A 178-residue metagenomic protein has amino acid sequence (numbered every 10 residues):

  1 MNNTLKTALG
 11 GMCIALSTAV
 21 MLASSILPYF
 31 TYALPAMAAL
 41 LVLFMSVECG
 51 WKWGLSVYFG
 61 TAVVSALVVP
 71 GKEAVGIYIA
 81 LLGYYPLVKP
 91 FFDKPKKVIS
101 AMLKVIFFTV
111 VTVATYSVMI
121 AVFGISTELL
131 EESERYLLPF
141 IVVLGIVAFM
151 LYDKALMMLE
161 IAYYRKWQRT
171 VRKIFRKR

Functional and structural regions predicted by a protein language model:
M1-W53: Hydrophobic transmembrane alpha-helices
N3, R135-R178: Alpha-helical transmembrane segments and their cytosolic interface
T7-M12, A33, L55-F59, V75-G76 (+2 more regions): Hydrophobic alpha-helical transmembrane segments
S17-T18, A62, T109: Residue-level recognition of pore/gate-forming positions within transmembrane alpha-helices of multi-pass
L22-T31, A62-F91: Interfacial aromatic-anchored transmembrane helix boundaries in multi-pass membrane proteins
G71, V105-V122, I146, M150 (+1 more regions): Mid-bilayer segments of alpha-helical transmembrane spans in multi-pass integral membrane proteins that mediate
I79-S117: Short helix-perturbing small/polar motifs within transmembrane alpha-helices
I120-R135: Membrane-interface helix termini and inter-helical loops of multi-pass transporters
